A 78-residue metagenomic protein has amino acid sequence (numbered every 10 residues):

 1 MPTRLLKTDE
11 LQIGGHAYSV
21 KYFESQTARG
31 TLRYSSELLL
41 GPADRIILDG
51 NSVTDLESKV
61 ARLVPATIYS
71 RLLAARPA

Functional and structural regions predicted by a protein language model:
M1-K21, A78: Negatively charged, low-complexity tracts enriched in Asp/Glu with abundant Ser/Thr
L6-E10, E37, S70, A74: Short helix-onset patch at the extreme N-terminus, typifying the N->h transition of secretory signal peptides
S19-L48: A short, structured beta-strand/loop element
P42-A78: Mixed-charge, Lys/Arg-enriched low-complexity segments
